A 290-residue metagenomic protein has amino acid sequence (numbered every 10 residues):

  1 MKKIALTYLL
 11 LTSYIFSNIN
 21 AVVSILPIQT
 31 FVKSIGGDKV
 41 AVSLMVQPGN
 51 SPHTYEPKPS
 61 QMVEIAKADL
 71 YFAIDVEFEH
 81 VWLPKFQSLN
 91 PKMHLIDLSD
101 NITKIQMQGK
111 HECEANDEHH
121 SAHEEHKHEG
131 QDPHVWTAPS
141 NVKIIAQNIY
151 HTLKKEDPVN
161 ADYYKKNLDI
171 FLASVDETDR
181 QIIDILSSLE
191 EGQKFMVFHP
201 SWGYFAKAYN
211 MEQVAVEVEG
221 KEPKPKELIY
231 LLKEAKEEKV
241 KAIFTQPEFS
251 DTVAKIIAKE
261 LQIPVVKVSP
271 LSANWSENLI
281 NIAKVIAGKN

Functional and structural regions predicted by a protein language model:
I4-F16: Sec-dependent N-terminal signal peptides
N18-N290: Extracytoplasmic metal-acquisition and chelation regions
